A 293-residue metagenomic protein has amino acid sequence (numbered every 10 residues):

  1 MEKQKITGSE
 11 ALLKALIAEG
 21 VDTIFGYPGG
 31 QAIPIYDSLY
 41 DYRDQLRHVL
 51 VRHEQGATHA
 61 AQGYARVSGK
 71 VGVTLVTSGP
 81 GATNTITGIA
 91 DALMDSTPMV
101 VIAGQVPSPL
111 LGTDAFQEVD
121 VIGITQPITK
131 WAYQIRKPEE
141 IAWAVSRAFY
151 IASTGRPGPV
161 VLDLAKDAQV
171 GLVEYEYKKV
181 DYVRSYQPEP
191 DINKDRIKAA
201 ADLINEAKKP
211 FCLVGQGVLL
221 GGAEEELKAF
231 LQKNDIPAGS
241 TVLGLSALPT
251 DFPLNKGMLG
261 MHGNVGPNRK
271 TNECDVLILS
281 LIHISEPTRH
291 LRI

Functional and structural regions predicted by a protein language model:
A11-V21, G63-G69, L93, I151-R156 (+3 more regions): Glycine-rich phosphate/diphosphate-binding loops that line cofactor/substrate pockets in enzymes
D22-G26, L46-V49, V67-V106, L213-Q216 (+1 more regions): A short, small-residue-rich loop immediately preceding and capping a beta-strand
F25-Q62, I192, A201-C274: Anionic-ligand anchoring segments at beta-strand to alpha-helix junctions in alpha/beta enzyme folds, i.e., glycine
Q31, V106-P107, L164-V170, Q216-V218: Glycine-rich beta-alpha junction loops
L39-D44, I102, I124-K130, E174-S185 (+1 more regions): Gly-rich Lys/Arg/Thr-decorated short loops/hinges at beta-loop-alpha junctions or inter-strand turns that position
F116-G155, E273-C274: Conserved thiamine diphosphate
V119, I151-E206: Conformationally flexible catalytic loops at phosphate/diphosphate-handling active centers
I282-I293: Single conserved hydrophobic/aromatic residue that forms the stacking wall/gate of nucleotide- or nucleobase-binding
